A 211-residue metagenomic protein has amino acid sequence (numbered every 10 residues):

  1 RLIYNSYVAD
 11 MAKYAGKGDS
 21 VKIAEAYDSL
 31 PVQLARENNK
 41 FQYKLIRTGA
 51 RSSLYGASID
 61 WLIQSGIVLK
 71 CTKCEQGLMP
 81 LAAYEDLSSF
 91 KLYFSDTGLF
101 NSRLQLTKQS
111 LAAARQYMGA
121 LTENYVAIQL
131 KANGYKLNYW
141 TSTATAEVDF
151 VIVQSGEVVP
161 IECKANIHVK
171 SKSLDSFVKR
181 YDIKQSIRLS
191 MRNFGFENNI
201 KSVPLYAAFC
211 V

Functional and structural regions predicted by a protein language model:
R1-S155: Accessory nucleic acid-recognition modules appended to NTPase machines
L92-S95, I161, S202: Short hydrophobic-aromatic micro-motifs
N138-Y139, P160-C163: Short catalytic-loop micro-motif centered on adjacent basic/acidic residues
E157-V159, Q185: Structural motif
A165-L205: Catalytic cores of nucleic-acid endonucleases
L205-V211: C-terminal helix of von Willebrand factor
